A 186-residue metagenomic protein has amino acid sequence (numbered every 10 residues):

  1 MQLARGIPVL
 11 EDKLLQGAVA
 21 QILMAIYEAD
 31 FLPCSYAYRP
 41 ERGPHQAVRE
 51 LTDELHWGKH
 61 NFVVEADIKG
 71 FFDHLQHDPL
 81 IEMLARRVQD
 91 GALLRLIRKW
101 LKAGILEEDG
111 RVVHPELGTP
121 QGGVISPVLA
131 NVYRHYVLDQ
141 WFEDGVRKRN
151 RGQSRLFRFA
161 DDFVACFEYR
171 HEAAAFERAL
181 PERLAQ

Functional and structural regions predicted by a protein language model:
M1-Q2: Phosphate/adenylate-binding "loop-and-lid" substructures adjacent to NTP/NAD/dNTP-binding pockets in NTP-dependent
R5-D12, Q16-I22: Hydrophobic alpha-helical hairpins/lids featuring a short glycine-rich hinge
V9, I22, D30-Q186: Conserved polymerase palm-domain catalytic core
